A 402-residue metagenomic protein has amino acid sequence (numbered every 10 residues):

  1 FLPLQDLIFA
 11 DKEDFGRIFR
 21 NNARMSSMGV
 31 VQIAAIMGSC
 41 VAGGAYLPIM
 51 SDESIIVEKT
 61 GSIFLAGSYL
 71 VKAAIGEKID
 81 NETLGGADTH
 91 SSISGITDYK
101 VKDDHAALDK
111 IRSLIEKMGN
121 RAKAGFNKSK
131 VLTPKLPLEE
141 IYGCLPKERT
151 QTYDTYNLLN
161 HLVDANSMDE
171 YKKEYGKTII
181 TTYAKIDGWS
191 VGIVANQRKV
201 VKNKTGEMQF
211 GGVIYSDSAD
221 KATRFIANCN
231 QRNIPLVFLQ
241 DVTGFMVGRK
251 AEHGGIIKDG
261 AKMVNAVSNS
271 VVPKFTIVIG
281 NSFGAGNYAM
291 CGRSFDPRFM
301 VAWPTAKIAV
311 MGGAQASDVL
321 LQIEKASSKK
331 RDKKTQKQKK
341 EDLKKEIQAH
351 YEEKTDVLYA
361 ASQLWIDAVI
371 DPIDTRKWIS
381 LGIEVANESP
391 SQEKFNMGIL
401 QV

Functional and structural regions predicted by a protein language model:
F1-V402: Ligand-binding clefts of soluble mixed alpha/beta catalytic domains
